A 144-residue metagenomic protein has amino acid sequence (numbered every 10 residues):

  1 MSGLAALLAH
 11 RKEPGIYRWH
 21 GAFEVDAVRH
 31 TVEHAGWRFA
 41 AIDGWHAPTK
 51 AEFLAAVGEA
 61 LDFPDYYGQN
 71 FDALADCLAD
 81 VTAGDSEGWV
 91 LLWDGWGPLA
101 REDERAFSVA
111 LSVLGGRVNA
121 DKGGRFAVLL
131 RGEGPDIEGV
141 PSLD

Functional and structural regions predicted by a protein language model:
S2-D144: Positively charged, polar, low-complexity stretches
